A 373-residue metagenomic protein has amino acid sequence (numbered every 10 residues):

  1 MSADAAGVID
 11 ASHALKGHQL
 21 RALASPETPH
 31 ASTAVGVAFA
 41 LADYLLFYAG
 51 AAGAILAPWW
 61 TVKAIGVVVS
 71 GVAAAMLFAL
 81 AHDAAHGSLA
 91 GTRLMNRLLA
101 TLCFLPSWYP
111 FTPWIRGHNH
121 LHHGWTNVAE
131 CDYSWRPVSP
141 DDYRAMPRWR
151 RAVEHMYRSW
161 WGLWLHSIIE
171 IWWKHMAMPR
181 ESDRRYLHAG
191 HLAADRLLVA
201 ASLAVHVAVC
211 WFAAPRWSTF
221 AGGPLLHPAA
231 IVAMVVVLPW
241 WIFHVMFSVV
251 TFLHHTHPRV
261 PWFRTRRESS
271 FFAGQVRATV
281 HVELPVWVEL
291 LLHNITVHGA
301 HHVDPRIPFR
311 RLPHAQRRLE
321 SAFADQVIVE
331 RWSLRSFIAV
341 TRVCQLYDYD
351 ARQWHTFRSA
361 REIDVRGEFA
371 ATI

Functional and structural regions predicted by a protein language model:
M1-A73, F104-L238, R310-I373: Non-catalytic, topology-defining segments of multipass membrane proteins
L45, A84-A85, H257, V303: Active-site His/Glu-centered metal-binding helix of metallohydrolases
G50, A85, L89-A90, W262 (+1 more regions): Active-site-flanking alpha-helical
V72-A81, P110-W114, L163-H175, V236-R267 (+3 more regions): Transmembrane alpha-helical segments that form the membrane-embedded catalytic/substrate-channel core of multi-pass
L80-A84, G117-G124, S248, F252 (+2 more regions): Membrane-spanning helices that line or support transport/gating and their immediate boundary helices in channels
L80-L98, T126-S139: Aspartate-rich (DDxxD/NDxxD/DxxxD) Mg2+/diphosphate-binding motifs and their adjoining helix-loop segments
S269-W287: Cytosolic juxtamembrane regulatory segments of multi-pass membrane proteins
L290-L312: C-terminal, well-structured subdomains that either form a transmembrane helix-short loop-helix hairpin in multi-pass
